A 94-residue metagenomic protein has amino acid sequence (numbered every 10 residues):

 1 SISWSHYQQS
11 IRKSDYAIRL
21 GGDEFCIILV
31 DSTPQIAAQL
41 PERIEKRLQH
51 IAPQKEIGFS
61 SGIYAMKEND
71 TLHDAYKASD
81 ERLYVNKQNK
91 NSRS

Functional and structural regions predicted by a protein language model:
S1-Q9, I18-G22, C26-I27, P34-A38 (+3 more regions): Conserved long alpha-helical elements within nucleotide-processing catalytic cores of c-di-GMP signaling and class III
Q9-S14, R43-E56: Short catalytic/binding micro-motifs of nucleotide second-messenger systems
L20, E56-G58: A generic fold-level signal
I28-S32, M66-K67: Residue-level recognition of strand-loop junctions within catalytic nucleotide-signaling folds
A38-E45, Q49, Y64-S94: Catalytic-core segments of nucleotide cyclases and related cyclic-nucleotide turnover enzymes
